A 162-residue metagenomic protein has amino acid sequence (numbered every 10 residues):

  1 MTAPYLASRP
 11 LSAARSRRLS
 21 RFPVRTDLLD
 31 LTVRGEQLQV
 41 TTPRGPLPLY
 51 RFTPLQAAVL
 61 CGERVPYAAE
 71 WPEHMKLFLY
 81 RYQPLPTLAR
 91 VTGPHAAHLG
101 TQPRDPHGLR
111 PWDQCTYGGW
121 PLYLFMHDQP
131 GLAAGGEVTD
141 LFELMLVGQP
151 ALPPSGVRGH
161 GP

Functional and structural regions predicted by a protein language model:
M1-P162: Compact beta-sheet-dominated domain cores in extracellular/mature segments
